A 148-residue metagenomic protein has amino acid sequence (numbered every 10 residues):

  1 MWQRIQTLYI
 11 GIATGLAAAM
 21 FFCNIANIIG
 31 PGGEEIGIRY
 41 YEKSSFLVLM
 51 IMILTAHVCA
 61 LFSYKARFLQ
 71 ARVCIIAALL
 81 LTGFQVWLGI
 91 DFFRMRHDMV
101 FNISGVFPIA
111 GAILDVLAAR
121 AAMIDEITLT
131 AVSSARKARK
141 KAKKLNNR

Functional and structural regions predicted by a protein language model:
M1-M20: Cytosolic juxtamembrane helix and N-cap/initiation of the first transmembrane helix
G11, I36-M52: A loop-to-helix transmembrane entry motif
G15-E42: Hydrophobic transmembrane helix segments
V58-A71: Juxtamembrane helix-break-helix junctions at the cytosolic face of small multi-pass alpha-helical membrane proteins
V73-I90: Hydrophobic alpha-helical membrane segments
G89-N102: Membrane-helix boundary connector in multi-pass membrane proteins
V100-I124: Alpha-helical membrane-associated segments of multi-pass integral membrane proteins
A118-A142: Cytosolic juxtamembrane helix at the C-terminal end of the final transmembrane segment
